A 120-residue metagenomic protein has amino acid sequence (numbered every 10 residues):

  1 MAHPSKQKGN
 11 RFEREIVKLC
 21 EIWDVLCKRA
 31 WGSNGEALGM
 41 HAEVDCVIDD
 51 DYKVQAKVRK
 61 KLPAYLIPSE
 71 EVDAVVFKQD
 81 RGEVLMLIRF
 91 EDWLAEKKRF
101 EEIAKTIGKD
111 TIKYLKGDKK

Functional and structural regions predicted by a protein language model:
M1-K120: Catalytic phosphate/metal-binding cores of nucleic-acid and nucleotide-processing enzymes, i.e., regions that mediate
